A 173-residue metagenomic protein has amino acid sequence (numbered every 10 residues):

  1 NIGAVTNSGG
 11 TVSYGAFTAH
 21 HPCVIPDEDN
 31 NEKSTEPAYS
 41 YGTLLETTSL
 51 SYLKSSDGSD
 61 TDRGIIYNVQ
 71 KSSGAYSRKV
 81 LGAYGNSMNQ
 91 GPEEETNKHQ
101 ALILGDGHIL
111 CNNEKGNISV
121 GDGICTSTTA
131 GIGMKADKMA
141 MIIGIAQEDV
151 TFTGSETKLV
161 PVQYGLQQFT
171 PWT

Functional and structural regions predicted by a protein language model:
N1-T173: Extracellular receptor-binding modules and their adjoining Ser/Thr/Gly/Asp/Asn-rich linkers
